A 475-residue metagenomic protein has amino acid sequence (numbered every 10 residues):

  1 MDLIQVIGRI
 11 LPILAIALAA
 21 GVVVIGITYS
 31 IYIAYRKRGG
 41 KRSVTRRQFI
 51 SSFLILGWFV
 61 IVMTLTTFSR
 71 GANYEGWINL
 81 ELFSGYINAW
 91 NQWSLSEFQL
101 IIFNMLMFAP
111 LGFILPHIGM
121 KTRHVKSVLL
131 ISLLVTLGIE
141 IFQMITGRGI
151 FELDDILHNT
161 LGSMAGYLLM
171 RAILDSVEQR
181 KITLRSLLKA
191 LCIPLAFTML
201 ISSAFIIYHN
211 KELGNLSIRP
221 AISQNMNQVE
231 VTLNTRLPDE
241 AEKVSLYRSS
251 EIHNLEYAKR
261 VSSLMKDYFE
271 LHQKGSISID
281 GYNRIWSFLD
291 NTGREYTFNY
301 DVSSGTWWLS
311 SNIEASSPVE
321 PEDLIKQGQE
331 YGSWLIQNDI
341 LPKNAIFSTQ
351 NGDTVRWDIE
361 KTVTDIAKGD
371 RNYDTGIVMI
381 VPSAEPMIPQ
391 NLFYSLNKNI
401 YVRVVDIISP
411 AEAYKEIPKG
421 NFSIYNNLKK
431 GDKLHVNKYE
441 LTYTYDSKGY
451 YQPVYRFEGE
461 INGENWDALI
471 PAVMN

Functional and structural regions predicted by a protein language model:
M1-I27, S304-I346: Extended hydrophobic/aromatic-rich secondary-structure runs
D2-G147, L153, M164, L168-S263: Bulky hydrophobic segments
L174-S186, D323-V363: A charged, solvent-exposed segment within the mature domains of Sec-exported extracytoplasmic proteins
F205-L335, V363-A367, I400-V404: Preferential activation on post-signal-peptide N-terminal prodomains/segments of secreted or lumenal proteins
S250-S303, K343-E385, H435-W466: Exposed beta-strand-loop-beta-strand "reactive/processing" segments of non-cytosolic proteins
Q327, I336, L341-P342, N372-V454: Charged, low-complexity helical/coil segments in non-catalytic cytosolic or luminal regions
A468-N475: C-terminal soluble interaction/assembly domains
